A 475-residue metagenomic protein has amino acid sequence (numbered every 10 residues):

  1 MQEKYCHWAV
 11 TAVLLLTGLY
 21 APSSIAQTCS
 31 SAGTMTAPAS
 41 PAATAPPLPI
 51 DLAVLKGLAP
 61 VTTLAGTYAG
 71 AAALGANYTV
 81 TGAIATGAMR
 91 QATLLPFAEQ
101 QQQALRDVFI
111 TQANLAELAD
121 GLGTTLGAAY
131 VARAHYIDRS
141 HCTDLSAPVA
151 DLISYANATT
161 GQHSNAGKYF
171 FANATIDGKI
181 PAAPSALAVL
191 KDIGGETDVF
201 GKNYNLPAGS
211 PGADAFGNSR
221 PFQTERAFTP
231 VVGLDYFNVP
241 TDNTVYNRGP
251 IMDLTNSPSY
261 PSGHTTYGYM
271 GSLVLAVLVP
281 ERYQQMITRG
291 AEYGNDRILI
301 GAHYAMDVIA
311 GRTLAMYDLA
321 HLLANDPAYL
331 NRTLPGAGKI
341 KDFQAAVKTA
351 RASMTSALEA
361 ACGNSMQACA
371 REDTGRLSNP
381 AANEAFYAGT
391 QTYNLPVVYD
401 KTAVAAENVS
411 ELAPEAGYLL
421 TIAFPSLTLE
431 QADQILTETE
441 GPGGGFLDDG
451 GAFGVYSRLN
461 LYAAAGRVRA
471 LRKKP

Functional and structural regions predicted by a protein language model:
M1-V10: Bacterial N-terminal signal peptides that target proteins for export
E3-K4, Q27, S140, A360 (+1 more regions): Secreted/extracellular small peptides and ectodomain modules produced from precursors
G18-P22: N-terminal signal peptide c-region/cleavage motif recognized by signal peptidases
Q27-L299, K341, R371, G375-S378 (+1 more regions): Hydrophobic alpha-helical bundle signature of multipass membrane enzymes
S259, A302-S365: Extended amphipathic alpha-helical segments with heptad-repeat/coiled-coil character used for oligomerization, fusion
E359-A370, T374-L377: Intrinsically disordered, low-complexity, charge-dense segments enriched in Lys/Arg and Glu/Asp interspersed
